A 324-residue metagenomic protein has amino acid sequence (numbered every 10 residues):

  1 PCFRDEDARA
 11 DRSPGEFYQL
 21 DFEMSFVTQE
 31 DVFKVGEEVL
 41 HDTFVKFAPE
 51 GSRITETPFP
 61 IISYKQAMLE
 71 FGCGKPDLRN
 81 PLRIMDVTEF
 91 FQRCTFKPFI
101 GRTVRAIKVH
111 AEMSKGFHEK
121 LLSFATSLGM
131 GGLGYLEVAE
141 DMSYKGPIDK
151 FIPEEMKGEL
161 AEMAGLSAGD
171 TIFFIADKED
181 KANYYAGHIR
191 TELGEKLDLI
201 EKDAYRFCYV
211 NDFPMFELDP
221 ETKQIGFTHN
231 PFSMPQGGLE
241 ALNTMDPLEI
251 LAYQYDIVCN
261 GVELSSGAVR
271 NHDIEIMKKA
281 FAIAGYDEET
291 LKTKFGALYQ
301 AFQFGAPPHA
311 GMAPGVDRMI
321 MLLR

Functional and structural regions predicted by a protein language model:
P1-R324: Class II aminoacyl-tRNA synthetase catalytic cores and aaRS-like
